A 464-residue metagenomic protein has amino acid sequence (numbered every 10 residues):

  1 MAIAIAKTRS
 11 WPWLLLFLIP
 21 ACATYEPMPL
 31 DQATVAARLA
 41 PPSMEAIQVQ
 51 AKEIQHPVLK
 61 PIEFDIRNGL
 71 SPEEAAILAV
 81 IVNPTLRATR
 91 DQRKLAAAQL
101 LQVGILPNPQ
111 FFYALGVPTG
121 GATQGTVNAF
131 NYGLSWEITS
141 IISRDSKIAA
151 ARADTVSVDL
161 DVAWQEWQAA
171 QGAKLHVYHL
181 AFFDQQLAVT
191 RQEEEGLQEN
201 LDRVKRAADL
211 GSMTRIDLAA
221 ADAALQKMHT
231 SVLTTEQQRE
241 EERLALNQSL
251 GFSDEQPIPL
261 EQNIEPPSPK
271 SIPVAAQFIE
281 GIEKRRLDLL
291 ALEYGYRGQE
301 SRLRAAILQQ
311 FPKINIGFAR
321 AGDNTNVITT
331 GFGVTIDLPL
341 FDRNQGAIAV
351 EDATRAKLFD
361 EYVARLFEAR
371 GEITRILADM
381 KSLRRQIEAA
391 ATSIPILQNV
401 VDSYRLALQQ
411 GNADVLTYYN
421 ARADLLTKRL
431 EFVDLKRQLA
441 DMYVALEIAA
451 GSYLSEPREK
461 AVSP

Functional and structural regions predicted by a protein language model:
A2-L78, E236-E280, E447-P464: Terminal intrinsically disordered/low-complexity segments used for targeting and assembly
P57-N68, F112-S140, K147, L260-I272 (+3 more regions): Small/polar, glycine/serine/threonine/aspartate-rich low-complexity segments that form flexible
A76, N131-G133, V177, I279 (+3 more regions): Membrane-embedded beta-strand positions in outer-membrane beta-barrel channels/transporters
L78-A88, K94-P109, A122-Q124, Y132-A150 (+7 more regions): A glycine-/polar-enriched beta->alpha junction
R144, A153, L160-G281, I376-D379 (+4 more regions): Periplasmic alpha-helical coiled-coil/stalk elements that build and connect Gram-negative outer-membrane
A208-S212, L408-N412, A449: A short glycine-centered flexible hinge/capping loop motif at secondary-structure junctions
T235, L287, L435: Metallo-beta-lactamase
